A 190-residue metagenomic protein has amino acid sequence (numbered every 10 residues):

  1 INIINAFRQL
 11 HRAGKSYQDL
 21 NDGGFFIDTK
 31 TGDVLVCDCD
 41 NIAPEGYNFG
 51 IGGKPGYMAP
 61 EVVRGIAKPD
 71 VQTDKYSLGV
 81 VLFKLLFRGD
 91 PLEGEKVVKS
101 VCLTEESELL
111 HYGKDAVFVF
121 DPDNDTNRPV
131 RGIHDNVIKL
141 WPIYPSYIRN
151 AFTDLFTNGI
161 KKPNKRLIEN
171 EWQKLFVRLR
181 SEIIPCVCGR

Functional and structural regions predicted by a protein language model:
F7, H11-T29: Catalytic-loop of the protein kinase fold
C37-A43: Activation of the activation-loop gatekeeper triad in protein kinase-fold domains
N48-G65: Conserved activation segment of eukaryotic-like protein kinases, specifically the C-terminal portion of the activation
D74: Conserved catalytic-loop aspartate of Hanks-type protein kinases
L82-R149: Conserved C-lobe activation region of Hanks-type protein kinase-like domains
L167, E171-V177, S181-R190: Regulatory extensions appended to serine/threonine kinase catalytic cores
